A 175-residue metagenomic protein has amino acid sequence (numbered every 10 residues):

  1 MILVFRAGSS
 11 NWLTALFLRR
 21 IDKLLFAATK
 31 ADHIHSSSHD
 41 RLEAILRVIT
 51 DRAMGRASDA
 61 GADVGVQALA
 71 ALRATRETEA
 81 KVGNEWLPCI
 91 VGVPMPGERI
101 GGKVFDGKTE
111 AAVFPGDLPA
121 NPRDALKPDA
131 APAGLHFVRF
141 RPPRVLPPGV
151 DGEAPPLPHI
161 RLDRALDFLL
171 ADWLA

Functional and structural regions predicted by a protein language model:
M1-A175: P-loop NTP-binding site
